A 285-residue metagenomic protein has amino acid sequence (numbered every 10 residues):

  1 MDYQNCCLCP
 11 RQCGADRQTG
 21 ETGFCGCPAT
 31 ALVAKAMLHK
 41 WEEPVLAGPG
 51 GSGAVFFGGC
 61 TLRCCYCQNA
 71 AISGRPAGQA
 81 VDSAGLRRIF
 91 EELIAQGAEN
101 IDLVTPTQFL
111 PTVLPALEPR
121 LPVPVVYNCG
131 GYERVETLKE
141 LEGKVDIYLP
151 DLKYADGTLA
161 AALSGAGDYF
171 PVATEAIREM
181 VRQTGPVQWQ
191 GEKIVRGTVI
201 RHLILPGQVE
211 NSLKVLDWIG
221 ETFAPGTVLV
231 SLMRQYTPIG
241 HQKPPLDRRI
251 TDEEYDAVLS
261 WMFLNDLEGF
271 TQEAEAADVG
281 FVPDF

Functional and structural regions predicted by a protein language model:
M1-T22, G185-F285: Auxiliary Fe-S-binding modules of radical SAM enzymes
C25-I147, D156-T158: Conserved Radical SAM active-site core
G53, I101, V125-Y127, Y148-P150 (+3 more regions): Hydrophobic faces of well-ordered beta-strands that scaffold small-molecule active sites in alpha/beta enzyme cores
F57, T105-T107, Y127-G131, L152 (+3 more regions): A cross-domain feature marking catalytic cores of carbohydrate-active enzymes and several ubiquitous metabolic/repair
S73, L110, Y132-R134, L152-F170 (+3 more regions): Conserved radical SAM core fold
L86, V113, L138, A173 (+4 more regions): Aromatic/hydrophobic pocket-lining residues that form the small-molecule binding cavity in soluble enzyme cores
A116-P124, E175-Q183, D252-S260: Alpha-helix-loop-beta-strand connector modules within alpha/beta enzyme cores
A160-G191: Anionic-ligand binding region
